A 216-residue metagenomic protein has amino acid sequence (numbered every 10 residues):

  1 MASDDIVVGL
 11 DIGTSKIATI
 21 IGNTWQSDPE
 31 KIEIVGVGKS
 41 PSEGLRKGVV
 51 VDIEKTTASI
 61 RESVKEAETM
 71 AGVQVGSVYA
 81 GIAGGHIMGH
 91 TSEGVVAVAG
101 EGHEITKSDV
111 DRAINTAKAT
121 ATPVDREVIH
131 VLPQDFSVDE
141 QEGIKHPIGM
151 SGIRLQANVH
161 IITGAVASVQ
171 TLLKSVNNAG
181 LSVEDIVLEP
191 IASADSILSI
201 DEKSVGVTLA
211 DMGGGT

Functional and structural regions predicted by a protein language model:
M1-T14, I20-A210: Nucleotide/phosphate-binding catalytic cleft detector across ATP-hydrolyzing and phosphate-transferring enzymes
D211-T216: Short, intrinsically disordered, charge-balanced linker/junction segments flanking boundaries in proteins
